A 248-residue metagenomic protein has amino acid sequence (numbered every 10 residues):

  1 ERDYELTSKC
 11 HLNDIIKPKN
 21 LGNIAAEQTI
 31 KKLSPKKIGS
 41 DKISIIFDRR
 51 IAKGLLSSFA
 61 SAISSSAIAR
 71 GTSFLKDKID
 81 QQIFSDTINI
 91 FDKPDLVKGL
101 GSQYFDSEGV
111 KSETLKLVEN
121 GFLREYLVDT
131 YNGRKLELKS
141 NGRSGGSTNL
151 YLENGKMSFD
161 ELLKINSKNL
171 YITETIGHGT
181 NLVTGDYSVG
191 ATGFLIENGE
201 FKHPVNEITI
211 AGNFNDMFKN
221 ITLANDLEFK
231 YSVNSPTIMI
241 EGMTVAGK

Functional and structural regions predicted by a protein language model:
E1-F59, I63: Internal alpha/beta scaffold segment
N13-L21, P35-K37, D48, A67 (+4 more regions): Catalytic cores of large soluble enzymes that bind and process phosphate-bearing ligands
N20-I24, L55, F74, E161 (+1 more regions): Exposed alpha-helical structural elements
A25-A26, A52, A60-A62, A67-A69 (+4 more regions): A sequence-composition feature that detects small, non-aromatic residues
F47-D48, A60, S66-A67, L75 (+3 more regions): Alpha-helical protein-protein interaction elements
S65-I83: Amphipathic alpha-helical
K78-K248: Dual-mode signal for accessory low-complexity, basic/Gly-rich regions
